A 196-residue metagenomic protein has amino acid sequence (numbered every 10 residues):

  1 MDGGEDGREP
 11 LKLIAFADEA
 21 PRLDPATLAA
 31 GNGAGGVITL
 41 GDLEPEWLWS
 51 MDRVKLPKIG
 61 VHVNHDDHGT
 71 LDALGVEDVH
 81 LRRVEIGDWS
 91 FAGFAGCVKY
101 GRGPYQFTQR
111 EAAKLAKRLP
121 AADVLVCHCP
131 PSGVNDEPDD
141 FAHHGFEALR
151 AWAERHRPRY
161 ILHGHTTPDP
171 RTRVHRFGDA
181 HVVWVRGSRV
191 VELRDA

Functional and structural regions predicted by a protein language model:
M1-R53, R118-A121: N-terminal active-site segment of His-dependent metallophosphoesterases
D6, L11-L13, E19-L23, I59-A148: Conserved catalytic scaffold of divalent metal-dependent phosphoesterases
A15, T39, E85-I86, R176-F177: Generic beta-strand structural signal
A20-P25, L43-W49, N64-T70, V84 (+4 more regions): Active-site environment of divalent metal-dependent phosphoester hydrolases
G33-A34, K55-P57, G75-V76, A122 (+1 more regions): Short, well-ordered alpha-helix to beta-strand connector turns
V37, L125, I161: Receiver (REC) domain switch-region micro-motif
S50-D52, P57-V61, E137-A196: Conserved beta-sheet core of the metallophosphoesterase superfamily
